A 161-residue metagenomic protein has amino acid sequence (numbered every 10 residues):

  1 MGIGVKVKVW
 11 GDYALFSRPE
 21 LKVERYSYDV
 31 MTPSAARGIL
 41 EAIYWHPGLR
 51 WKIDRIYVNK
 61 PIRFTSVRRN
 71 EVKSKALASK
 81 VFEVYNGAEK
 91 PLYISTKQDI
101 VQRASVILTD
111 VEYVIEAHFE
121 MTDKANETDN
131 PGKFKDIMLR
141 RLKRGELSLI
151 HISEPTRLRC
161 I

Functional and structural regions predicted by a protein language model:
M1-V23: N-terminal, Lys/Arg- and Ser/Thr-rich interaction peptides
L15, V23, A35-G38, A42-H46: Family-specific signature for flavin-dependent thymidylate synthase
E20-R37, K143-E146: Short, flexible N-terminal segments of the mature chain
V30, S34, I43-F119, A125: Extended, compositionally biased
A125-G132: A short secondary-structure junction signal
K133-S148: Long, basic N-terminal domains or extensions that often function in RNA/ssDNA interaction or organelle/cellular
I150-I161: Single conserved hydrophobic/aromatic residue that forms the stacking wall/gate of nucleotide- or nucleobase-binding
